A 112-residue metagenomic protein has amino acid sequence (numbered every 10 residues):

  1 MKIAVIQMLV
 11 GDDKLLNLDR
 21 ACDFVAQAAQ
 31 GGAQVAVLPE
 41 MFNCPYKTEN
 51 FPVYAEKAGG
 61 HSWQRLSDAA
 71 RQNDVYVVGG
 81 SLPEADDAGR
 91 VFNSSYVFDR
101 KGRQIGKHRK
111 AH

Functional and structural regions predicted by a protein language model:
M1-A4: Extreme N-terminal starter segment of soluble prokaryotic enzymes
Q7-K14: Short polar catalytic/cofactor-binding loops
K14, V25-K101, K107: Cys-nucleophile CN-hydrolase/nitrilase-fold catalytic domain and related Cys-dependent amidase chemistry that acts on
A21: Divalent metal-dependent phosphoesterase catalytic cores across multiple superfamilies
K110-H112: A short acidic/small-residue loop/turn micro-motif
